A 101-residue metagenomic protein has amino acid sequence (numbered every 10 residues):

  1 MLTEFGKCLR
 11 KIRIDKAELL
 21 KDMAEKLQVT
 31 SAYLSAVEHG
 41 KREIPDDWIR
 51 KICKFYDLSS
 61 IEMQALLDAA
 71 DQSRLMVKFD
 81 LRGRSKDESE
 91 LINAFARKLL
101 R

Functional and structural regions predicted by a protein language model:
M1-D15: A short, Lys/Arg-rich alpha-helix, primarily the initiator
I14, E25, K54: Alpha-helical residues within the helix-turn-helix
A17-S35, L66: Short alpha-helical DNA-recognition segment
L27-I44, K51: Recognition helix of helix-turn-helix/homeodomain-like DNA-binding domains that insert into the DNA major groove
D47-A65, D71: DNA major-groove recognition helix of helix-turn-helix/homeodomain DNA-binding modules
Q64-L100: Short, charged recognition helix plus adjacent turn of helix-turn-helix-like nucleic-acid-binding domains
